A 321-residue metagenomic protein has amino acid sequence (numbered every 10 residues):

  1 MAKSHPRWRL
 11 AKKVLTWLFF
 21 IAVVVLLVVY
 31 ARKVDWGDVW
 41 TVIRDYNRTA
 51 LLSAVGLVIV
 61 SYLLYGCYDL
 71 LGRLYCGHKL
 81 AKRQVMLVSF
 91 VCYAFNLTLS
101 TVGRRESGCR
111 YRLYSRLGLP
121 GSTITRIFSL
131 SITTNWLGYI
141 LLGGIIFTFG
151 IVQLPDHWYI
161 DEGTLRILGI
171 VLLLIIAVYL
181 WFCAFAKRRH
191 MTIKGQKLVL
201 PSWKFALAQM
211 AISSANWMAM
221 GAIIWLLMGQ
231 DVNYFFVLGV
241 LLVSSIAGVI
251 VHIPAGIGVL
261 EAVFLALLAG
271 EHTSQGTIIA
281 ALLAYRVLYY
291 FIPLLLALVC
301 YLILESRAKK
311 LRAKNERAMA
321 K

Functional and structural regions predicted by a protein language model:
M1-F90, T148-V249, Q275, A280-L282 (+1 more regions): Predominantly cytoplasmic-facing regulatory/coupling regions of multi-pass membrane proteins
R83-L87, V102-E106, R116-T133, T273-A284: Membrane-interface alpha-helices at helix entry/exit sites of multi-pass transporters
V91-S100, L242-E261: Transmembrane alpha-helix interface/packing and boundary motifs in multi-pass membrane proteins, characterized by
F95, L99, I124-G144, A247 (+1 more regions): Membrane-embedded alpha-helical segments of transport systems, primarily multispan ion/solute transporters
R104-R116, I145, P254-A269, L283: Re-entrant/interfacial helical elements at transmembrane boundaries that shape and gate the permeation pathway
L113-T123, V240, S244, A262-I278: Interfacial segments of multi-pass membrane proteins
R116, P120-H157, G163: Hydrophobic alpha-helical segments and helix pairs
